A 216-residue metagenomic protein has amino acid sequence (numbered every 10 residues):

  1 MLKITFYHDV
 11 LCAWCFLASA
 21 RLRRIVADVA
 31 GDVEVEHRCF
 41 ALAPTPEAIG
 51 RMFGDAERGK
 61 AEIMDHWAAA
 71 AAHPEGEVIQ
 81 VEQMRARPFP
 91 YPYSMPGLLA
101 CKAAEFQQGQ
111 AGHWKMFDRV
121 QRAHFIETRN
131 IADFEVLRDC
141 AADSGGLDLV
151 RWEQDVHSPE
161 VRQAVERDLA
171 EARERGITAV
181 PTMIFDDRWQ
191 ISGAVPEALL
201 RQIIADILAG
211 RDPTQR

Functional and structural regions predicted by a protein language model:
M1-T5: Extreme N-terminal starter segment of soluble prokaryotic enzymes
F6-Y7, L17-V33, H37, F106 (+2 more regions): C-terminal cap of thioredoxin/glutaredoxin-like
C12-C15: Short cysteine clusters
S19-E127, D133-F134: Structural alpha/beta surface segment adjacent to cysteine/selenocysteine redox centers across thiol/disulfide enzymes
